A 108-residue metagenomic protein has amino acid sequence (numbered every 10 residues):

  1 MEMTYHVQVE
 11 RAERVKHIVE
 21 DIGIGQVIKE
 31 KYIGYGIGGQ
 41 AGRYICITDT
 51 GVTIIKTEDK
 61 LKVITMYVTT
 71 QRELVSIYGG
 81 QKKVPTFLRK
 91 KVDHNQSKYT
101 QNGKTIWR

Functional and structural regions predicted by a protein language model:
M1-R108: Ribonuclease/tRNase effector modules and their secretory precursors
